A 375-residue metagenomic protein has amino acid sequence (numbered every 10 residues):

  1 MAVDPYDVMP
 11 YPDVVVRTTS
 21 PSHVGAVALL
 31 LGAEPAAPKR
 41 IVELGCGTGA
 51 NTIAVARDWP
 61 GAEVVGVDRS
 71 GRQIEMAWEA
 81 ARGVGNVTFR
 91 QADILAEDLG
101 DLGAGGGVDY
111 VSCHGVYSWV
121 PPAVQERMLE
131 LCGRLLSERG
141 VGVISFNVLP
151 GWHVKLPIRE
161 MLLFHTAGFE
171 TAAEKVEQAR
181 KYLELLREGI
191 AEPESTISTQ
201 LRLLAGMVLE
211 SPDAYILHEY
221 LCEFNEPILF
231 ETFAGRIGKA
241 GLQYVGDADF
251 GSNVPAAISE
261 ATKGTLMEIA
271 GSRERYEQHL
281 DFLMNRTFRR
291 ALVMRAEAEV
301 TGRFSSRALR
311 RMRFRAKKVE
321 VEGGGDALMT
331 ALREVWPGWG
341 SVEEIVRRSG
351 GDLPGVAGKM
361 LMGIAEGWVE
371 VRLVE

Functional and structural regions predicted by a protein language model:
V16-P38: Conserved alpha-helix/loop element of class I SAM-dependent methyltransferases that forms part of the SAM/SAH-binding
T48-G61: Conserved SAM-binding loop of SAM-dependent methyltransferases across substrates and taxa, primarily the Class I
S70: Conserved SAM/SAH-binding beta-strand->alpha-helix loop
G85-A96: Conserved SAM-binding strand-loop segment of SAM-dependent methyltransferases
L99-V111: A short acidic, Gly/Pro-enriched loop at the edge of an enzyme's catalytic core that lines a small-molecule cofactor
E126-E138: A short glycine-rich, Lys/Arg-flanked "PGG" loop and its adjoining helix->strand segment in the class I
I144-E170, E174-P193: Conserved class I S-adenosyl-L-methionine
P255-R289, V293-M294, E322-E375: Long, charge-rich, low-complexity alpha-helical segments
